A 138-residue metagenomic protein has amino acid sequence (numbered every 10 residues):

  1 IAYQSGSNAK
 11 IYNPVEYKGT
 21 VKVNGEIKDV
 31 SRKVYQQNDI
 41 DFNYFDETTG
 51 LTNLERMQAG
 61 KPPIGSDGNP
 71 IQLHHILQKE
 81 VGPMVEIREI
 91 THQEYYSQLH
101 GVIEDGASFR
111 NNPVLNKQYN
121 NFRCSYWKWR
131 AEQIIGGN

Functional and structural regions predicted by a protein language model:
Y3-N138: Catalytic toxin/effector domains delivered as secreted proteins or via bacterial secretion systems
